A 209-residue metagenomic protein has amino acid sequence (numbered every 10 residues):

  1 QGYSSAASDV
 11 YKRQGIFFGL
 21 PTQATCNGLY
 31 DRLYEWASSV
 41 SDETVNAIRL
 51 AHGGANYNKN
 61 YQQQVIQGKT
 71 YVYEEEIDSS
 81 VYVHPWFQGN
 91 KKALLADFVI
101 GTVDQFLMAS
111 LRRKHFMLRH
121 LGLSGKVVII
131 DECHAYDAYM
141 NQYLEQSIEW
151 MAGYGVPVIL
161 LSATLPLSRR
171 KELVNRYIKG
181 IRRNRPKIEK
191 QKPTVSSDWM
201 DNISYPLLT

Functional and structural regions predicted by a protein language model:
Q1-A7, Y11: Single conserved hydrophobic/aromatic residue that forms the stacking wall/gate of nucleotide- or nucleobase-binding
G15-W36, H52-A55, R169: Conserved Walker A/P-loop ATP-binding site and its immediately adjacent core in helicase/helicase-like ATPase domains
D31-F98, V103-L107: A substrate-engagement module of RecA-like helicase motors
K91-G122, K126, Y143: Conserved helicase/translocase P-loop NTPase motor core
D104-L107, C133-D137, A163: Catalytic acidic motif of RecA-like/P-loop NTPases
R119-L144, E149: SF2 helicase catalytic motif II
I148-I178: Conserved helicase ATPase motor motifs in RecA-like P-loop NTPase domains
E172-T209: Interdomain hinge/linker at the junction between the two RecA-like core domains of SF2 helicases
